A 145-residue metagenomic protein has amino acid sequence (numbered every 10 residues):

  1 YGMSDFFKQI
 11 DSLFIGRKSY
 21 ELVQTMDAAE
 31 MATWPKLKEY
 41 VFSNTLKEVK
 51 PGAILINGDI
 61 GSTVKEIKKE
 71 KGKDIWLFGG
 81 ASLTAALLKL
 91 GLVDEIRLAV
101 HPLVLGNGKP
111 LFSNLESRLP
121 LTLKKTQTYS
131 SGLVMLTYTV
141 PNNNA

Functional and structural regions predicted by a protein language model:
Y1-A145: Enzymes that bind and transform nitrogen-containing heteroaromatic metabolites
